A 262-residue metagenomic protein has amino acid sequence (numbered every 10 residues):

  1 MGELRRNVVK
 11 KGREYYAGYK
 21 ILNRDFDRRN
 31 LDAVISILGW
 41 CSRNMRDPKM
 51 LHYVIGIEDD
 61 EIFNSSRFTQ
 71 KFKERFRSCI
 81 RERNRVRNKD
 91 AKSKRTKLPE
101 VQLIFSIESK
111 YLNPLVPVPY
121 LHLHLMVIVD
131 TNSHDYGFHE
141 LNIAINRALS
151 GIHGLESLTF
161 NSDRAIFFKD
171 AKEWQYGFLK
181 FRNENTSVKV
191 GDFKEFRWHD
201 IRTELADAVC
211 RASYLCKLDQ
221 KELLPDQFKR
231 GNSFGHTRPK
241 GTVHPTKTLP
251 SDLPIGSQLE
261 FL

Functional and structural regions predicted by a protein language model:
M1-L121, D130-L262: Right-hand nucleic-acid polymerase module
L123-L125: A structural signal for short, well-ordered beta-strand segments
